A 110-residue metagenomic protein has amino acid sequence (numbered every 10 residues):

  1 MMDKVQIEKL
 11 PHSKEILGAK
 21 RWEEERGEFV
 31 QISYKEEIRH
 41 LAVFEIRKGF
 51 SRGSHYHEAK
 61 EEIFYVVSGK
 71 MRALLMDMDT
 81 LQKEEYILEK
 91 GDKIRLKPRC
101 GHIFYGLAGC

Functional and structural regions predicted by a protein language model:
M1-R39: A short, N-terminal "cap"/entry segment at the start of jelly-roll beta-barrel domains of the cupin/DSBH fold
W22, A42-K60: Conserved short histidine dyad/triad with adjacent acidic residue
R47-G49, K90-G91, K97-R99, G109: Tight coil/turn sites that cap or link beta-strands
S54, A73-L74, L96, G101-L107: Short beta-strand His + acidic residue motifs that chelate non-heme Fe in jelly-roll/DSBH and cupin folds
A59-M76: Glycine- and acidic-residue-biased ligand/ion/polar-headgroup-sensing regions
V67, E84, I103-C110: A short beta-strand-loop micro-motif that forms or neighbors metal/cofactor- and ligand-binding patches at active-site
K70-R72, K93, C110: Structural motif
M78-P98: Short acidic-glycine-tyrosine-enriched beta hairpin
